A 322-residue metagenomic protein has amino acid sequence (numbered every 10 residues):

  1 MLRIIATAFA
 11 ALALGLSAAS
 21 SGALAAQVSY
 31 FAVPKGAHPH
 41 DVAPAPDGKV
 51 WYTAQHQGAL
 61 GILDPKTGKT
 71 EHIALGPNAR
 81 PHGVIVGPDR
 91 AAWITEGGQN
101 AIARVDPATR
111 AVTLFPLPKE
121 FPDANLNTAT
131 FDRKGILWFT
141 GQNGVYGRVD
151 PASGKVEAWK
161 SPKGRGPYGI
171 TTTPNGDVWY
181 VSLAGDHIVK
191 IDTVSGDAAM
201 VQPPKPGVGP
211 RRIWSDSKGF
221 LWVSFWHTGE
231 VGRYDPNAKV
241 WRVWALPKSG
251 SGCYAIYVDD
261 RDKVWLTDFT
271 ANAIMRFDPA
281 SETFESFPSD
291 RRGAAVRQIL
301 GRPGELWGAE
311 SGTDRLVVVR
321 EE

Functional and structural regions predicted by a protein language model:
T7-A19: Bacterial N-terminal signal peptides
L24-K35: A short helix->beta-strand "capping" segment at the edge of beta-propeller domains
A32-V33, I73-L75, F115-P118, W159-P162 (+3 more regions): Short loop/turn motifs that cap or connect beta-strands within the blades of beta-propeller-type repeat domains
K35-P46, G76-D89, E120-K134, K163-N175 (+4 more regions): Beta-rich, blade/repeat-based domains predominating in secreted/periplasmic proteins but also intracellular
W51-H56, A92-Q99, L137-N143, W179-A184 (+3 more regions): Conserved beta-strand positions in repeat-built beta-propeller and related beta-rich domains
A59-G61, N100-R104, V145-R148, H187-K190 (+3 more regions): A short loop-to-beta-strand structural motif that recurs across blades of beta-propeller domains
D64-G68, D106-R110, D150-G154, D192-G196 (+3 more regions): Short loop/turn segments that connect beta-strands within beta-propeller blades
G293-E322: Blade-level signature of beta-propeller repeat domains, shared across WD40, Kelch, NHL, RCC1 and BNR/Asp-box propellers
